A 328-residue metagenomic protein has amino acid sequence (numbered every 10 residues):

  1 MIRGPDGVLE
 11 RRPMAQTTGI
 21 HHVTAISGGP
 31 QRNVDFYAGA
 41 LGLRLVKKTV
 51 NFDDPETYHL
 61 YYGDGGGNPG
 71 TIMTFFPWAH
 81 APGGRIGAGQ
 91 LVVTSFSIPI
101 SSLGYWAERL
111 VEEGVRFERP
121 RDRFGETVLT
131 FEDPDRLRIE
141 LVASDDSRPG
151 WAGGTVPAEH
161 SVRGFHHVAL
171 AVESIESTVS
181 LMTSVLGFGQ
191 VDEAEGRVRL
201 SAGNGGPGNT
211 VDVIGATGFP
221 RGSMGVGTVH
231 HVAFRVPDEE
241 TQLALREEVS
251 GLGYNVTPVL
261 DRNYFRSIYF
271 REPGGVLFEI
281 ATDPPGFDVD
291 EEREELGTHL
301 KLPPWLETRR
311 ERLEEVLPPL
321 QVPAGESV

Functional and structural regions predicted by a protein language model:
M1-Q16, V46-T49, A107-G164, E193-V213 (+1 more regions): Vicinal oxygen chelate
A15-G19, V23, S27, L60 (+2 more regions): Hydrophobic, proline/glycine-rich low-complexity stretches
T18-G28, H80-R109, T127-E132, R163-E173 (+2 more regions): Vicinal oxygen chelate
I26-P69, E112, P120-T130, L170-I214 (+1 more regions): Core segments of cupin and vicinal oxygen chelate
G39, F76, R109-L110, T183-S184 (+1 more regions): Short amphipathic alpha-helices in soluble, non-transmembrane regions that often serve as interface/regulatory elements
K47-F52, Y62-S95: Conserved donor-binding loop and adjoining core beta-sheet/short helix segment in diverse acyl/aminoacyl transferases
A81-G84, R148-G153, A216-R221: A short, acidic/glycine-rich surface segment
E159-R246, S250-V256, L260, E272: Surface-exposed interaction/gating patches
